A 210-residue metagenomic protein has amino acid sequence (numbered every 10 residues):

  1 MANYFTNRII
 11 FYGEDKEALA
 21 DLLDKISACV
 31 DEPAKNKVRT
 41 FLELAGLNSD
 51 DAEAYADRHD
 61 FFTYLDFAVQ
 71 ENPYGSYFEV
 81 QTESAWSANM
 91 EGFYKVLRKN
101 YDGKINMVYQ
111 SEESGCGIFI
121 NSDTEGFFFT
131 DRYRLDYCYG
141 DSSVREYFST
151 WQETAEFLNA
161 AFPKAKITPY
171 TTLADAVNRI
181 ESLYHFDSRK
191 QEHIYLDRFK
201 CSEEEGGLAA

Functional and structural regions predicted by a protein language model:
M1-A210: Intrinsic low-complexity, intrinsically disordered or marginally ordered coil/linker segments
